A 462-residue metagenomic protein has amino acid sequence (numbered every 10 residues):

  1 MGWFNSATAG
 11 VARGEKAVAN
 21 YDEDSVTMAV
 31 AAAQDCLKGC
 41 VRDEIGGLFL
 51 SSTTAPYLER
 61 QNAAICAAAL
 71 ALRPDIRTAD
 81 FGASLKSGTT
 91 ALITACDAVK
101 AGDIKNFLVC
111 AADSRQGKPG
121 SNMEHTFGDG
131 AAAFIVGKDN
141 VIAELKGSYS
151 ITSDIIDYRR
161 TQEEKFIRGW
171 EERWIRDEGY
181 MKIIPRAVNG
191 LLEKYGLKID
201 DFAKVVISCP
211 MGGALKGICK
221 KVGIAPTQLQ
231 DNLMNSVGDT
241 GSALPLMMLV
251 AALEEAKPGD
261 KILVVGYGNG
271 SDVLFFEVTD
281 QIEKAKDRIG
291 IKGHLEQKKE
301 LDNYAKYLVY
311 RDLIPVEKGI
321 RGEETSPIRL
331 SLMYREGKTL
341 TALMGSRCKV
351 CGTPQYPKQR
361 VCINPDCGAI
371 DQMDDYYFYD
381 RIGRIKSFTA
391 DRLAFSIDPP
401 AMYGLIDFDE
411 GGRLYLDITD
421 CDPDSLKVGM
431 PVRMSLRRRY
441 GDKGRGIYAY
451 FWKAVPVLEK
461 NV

Functional and structural regions predicted by a protein language model:
M1-S25, S121-E178, K182, V264-Y267 (+1 more regions): Condensing-enzyme catalytic core mediating Claisen C-C bond formation in acyl metabolism
T8-A12, K16-T27, T54-F107, G217-M248: Conserved catalytic cysteine-centered active-site region of acyl-thioester-dependent Claisen-condensing enzymes
A32-G46, P185-D201, V222: Phosphate/pyrophosphate-binding loops at sites that engage ATP/ADP/AMP, CoA/4′-phosphopantetheine, polyphosphate
V264, I385, M434-S435: A generic structural signal for residues embedded in beta-strands
G322-I382: Cys/His-rich short segments
L393-L405, A449-Y450: Short aromatic-glycine-enriched beta-strand elements
D420-M434: Short nucleic-acid-contacting surface segments enriched for D/E, G, S/T with interspersed K/R
S435-V462: OB-fold/S1-family single-stranded nucleic acid-binding modules
